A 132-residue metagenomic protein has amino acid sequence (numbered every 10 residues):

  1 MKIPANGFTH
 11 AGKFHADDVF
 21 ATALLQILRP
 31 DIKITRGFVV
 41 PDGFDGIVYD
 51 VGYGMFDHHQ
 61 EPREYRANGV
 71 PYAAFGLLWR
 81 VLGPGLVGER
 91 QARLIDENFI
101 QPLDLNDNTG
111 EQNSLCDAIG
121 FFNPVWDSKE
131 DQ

Functional and structural regions predicted by a protein language model:
M1-D131: Replace "Mg2+/Mn2+-dependent" with "divalent metal-dependent
